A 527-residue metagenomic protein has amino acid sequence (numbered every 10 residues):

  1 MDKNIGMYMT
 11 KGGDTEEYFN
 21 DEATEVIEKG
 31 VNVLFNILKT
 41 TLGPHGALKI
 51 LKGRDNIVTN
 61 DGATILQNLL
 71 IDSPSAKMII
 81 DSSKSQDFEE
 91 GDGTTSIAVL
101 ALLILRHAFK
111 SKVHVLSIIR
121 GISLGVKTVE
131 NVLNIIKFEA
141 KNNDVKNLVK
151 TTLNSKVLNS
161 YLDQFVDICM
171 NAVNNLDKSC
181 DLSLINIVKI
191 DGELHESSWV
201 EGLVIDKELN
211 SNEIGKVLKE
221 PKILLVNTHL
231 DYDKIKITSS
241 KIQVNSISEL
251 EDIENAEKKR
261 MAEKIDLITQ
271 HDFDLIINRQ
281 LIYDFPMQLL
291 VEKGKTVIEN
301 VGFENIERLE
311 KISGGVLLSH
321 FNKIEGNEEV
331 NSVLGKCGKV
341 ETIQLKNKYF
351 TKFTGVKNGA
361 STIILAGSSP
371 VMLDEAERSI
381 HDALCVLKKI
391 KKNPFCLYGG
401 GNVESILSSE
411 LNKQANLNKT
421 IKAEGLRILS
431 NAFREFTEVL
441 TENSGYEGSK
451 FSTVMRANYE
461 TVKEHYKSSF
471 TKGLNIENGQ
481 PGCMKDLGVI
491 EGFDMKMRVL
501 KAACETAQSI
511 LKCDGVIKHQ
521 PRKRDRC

Functional and structural regions predicted by a protein language model:
M1-A63, L69, L124-A366, T461-H465: Extended amphipathic alpha-helical scaffolds
E25, L70-D72, T362-I364, S369-C527: Extended, low-charge hydrophobic alpha-helical regions
G43, G91, K112, C169 (+5 more regions): Residue-level signature of catalytic and energy-coupling elements of molecular machines, predominantly ATP/GTP-dependent
I50-G53, S96-A101, L309, E404-E410 (+1 more regions): Short hydrophobic alpha-helical segments that form membrane-spanning helices or hydrophobic packing faces of helical
I57-Q86: Active-site cofactor/substrate anionic-group-binding motifs, chiefly glycine- and Lys/Arg-rich phosphate-binding loops
K77-I80, E89-R106: Elongated alpha-helical scaffolds
K84, L102-V115: Feature marking long nucleic-acid-engaging regions of large polymerase/nuclease enzymes
D87-A98, K112-I118, L133-D144: Short, flexible active-site-proximal loops enriched in glycine and acidic residues
